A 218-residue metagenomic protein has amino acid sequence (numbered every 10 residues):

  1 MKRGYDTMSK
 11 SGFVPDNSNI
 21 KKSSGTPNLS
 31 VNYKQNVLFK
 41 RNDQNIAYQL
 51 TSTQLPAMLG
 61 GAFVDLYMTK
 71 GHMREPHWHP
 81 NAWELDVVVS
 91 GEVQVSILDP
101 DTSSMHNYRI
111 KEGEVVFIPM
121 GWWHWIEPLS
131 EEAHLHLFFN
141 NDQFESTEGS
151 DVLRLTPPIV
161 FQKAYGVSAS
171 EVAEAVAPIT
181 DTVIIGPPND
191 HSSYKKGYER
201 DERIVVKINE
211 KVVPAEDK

Functional and structural regions predicted by a protein language model:
M1-V64, E75, V167-K218: A short, N-terminal "cap"/entry segment at the start of jelly-roll beta-barrel domains of the cupin/DSBH fold
Q49, V64-N81, R109-E112: Conserved short histidine dyad/triad with adjacent acidic residue
M68, P100-M120: Short acidic-glycine-tyrosine-enriched beta hairpin
H79, L98-P100, P128-L129, F138: Surface loops and adjacent helix of pleckstrin homology
N81-D99: Glycine- and acidic-residue-biased ligand/ion/polar-headgroup-sensing regions
K111-E112, M120-T147: Ligand-binding loop in jelly-roll beta-barrel domains
D151-P157: Phox homology (PX) phosphoinositide-binding domain
